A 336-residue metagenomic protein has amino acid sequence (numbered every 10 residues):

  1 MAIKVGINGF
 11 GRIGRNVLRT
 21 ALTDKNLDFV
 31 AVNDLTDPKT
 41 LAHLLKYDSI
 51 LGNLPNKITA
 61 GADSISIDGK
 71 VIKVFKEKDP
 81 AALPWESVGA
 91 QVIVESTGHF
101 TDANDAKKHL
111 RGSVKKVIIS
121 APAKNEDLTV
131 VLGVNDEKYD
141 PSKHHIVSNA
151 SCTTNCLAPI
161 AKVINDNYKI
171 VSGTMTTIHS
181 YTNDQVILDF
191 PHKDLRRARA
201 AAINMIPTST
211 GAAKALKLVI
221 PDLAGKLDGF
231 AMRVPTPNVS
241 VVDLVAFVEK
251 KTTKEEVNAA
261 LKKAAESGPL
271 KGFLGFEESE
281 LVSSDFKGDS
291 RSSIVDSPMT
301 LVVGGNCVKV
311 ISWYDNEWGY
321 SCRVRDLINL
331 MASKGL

Functional and structural regions predicted by a protein language model:
M1-A198, V302, D326, S333-G335: N-terminal Rossmann-like NAD(P) cofactor-binding subdomain of oxidoreductases, focused on the glycine-rich
L22-N26, K162-I170, S180-N183, T210 (+5 more regions): Generic secondary-structure signature for well-ordered alpha-helical cores
T59, D63-I65, S209, V303-W313: Extended, charge-rich low-complexity interaction segments
I65, V130-L132, I146, L188 (+5 more regions): Short clusters of hydrophobic/aromatic residues that line enzyme substrate/ligand-binding pockets
K143-H144, A200-A202, V239-D243, C307-K309: Short, solvent-exposed beta-strand edge segments and adjacent coil->beta transition regions
A150-S151, M205-P207, F247, Y314: Hydrophobic alpha-helical scaffolding
N165-P237: Acidic, glycine-rich segments within the central catalytic cores of soluble metabolic enzymes that bind/position
G229, V241, V245-L336: C-terminal active-site/capping subdomain that shapes the small-molecule cofactor and substrate pocket of enzyme
